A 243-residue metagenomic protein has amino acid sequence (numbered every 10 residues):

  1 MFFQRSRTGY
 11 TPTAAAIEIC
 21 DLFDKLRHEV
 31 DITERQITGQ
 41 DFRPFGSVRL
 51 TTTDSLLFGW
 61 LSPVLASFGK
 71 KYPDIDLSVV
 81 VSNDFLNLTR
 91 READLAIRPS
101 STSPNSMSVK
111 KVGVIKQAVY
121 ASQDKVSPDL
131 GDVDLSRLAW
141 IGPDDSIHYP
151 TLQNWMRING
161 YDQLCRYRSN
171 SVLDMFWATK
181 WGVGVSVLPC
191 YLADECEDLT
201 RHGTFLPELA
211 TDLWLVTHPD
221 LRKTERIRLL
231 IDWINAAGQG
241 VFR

Functional and structural regions predicted by a protein language model:
M1-P12: A short LG(V/I)-centered, amphipathic sequence patch enriched for acidic residue(s) preceding the LG motif
Q4, Q36, T51, S78-S82 (+1 more regions): Solvent-exposed beta-strand sheet faces enriched in polar/charged residues
T11-G39: Alpha-helical "hinge/linker" immediately C-terminal to small N-terminal DNA-binding modules
R43-V48, D134-R137: Immediate post-signal peptide segment of exported/extracytoplasmic ligand-binding proteins
F45-N105: Central regulatory/effector-binding core of bacterial HTH transcription factors
R49-T51, A96, I141, S186 (+1 more regions): Short, well-ordered beta-strand segments
R90, T102-L213, G240-R243: C-terminal regulatory
F205-R243: A late-sequence structural motif
